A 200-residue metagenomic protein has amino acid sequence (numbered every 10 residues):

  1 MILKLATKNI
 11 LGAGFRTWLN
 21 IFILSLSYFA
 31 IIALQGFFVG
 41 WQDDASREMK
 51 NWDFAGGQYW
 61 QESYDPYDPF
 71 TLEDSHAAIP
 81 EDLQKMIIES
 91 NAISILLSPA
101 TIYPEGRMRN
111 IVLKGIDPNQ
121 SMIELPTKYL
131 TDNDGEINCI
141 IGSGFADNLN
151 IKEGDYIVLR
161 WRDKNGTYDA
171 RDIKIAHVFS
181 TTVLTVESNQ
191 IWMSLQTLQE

Functional and structural regions predicted by a protein language model:
M1-I32, Q42, N51: N-terminal Sec/SRP start-transfer signal
M1-K4, K8, V39, D43 (+4 more regions): Alpha-helical membrane and juxtamembrane elements of multi-pass inner-membrane transport and channel proteins
F29-V112, D134-G135: Hydrophobic, regular-secondary-structure patches
S46, L97-A100, F145-A146, R162-K164 (+2 more regions): Short beta-turn/strand-loop junction motif enriched in small, turn-promoting residues
D68-H76, Y103-N110, S121-L125, G135-E136 (+3 more regions): Solvent-exposed, non-transmembrane alpha-helical starts
E89, I95-N133, I175-V178, W192-L195: The feature marks short, hydrophobic/small-residue-biased sequence motifs that occur predominantly
K114, I151-E200: Basic-flanked hydrophobic alpha-helices used for secretion and membrane insertion
P118-I141, A146-D147, E153-D155, L159: Diglycine-centered glycine-rich loop/turn motifs
